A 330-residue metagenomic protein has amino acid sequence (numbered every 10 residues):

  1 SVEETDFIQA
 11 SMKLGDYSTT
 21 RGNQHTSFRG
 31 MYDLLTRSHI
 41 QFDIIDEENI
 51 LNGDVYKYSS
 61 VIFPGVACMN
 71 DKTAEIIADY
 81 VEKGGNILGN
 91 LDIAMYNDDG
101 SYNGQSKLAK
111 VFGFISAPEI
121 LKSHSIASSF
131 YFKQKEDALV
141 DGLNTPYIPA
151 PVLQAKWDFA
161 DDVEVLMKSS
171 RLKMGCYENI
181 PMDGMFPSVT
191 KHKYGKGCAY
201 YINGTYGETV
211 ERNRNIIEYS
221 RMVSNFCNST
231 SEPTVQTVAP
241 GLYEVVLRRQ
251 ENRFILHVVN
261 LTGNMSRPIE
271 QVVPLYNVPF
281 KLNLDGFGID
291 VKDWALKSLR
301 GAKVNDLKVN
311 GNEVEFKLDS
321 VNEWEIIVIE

Functional and structural regions predicted by a protein language model:
S1-E330: Carbohydrate-binding surfaces of carbohydrate-active enzymes
